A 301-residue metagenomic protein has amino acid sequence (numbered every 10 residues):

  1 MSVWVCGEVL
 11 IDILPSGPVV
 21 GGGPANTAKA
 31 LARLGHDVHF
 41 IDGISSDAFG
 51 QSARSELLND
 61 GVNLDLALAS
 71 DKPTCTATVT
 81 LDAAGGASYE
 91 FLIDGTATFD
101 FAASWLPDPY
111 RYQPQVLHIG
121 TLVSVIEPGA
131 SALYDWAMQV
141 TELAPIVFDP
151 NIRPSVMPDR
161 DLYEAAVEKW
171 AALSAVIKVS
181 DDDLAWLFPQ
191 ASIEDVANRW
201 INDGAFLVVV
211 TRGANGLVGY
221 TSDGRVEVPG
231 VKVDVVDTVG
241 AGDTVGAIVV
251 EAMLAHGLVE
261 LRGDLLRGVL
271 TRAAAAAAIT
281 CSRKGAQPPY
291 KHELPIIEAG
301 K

Functional and structural regions predicted by a protein language model:
M1-W4, E56-L58, L64, A83-R225 (+2 more regions): Ribokinase/PfkB-type carbohydrate-kinase core domain
V3, P15-G86, I93-D100, G300: Substrate-binding N-lobe of the ribokinase-like
E8, D42-S46, N151: Cofactor-binding loop segments of dinucleotide-utilizing enzymes, especially the Rossmann-like FAD- and NAD(P)+-binding
V9, I13, P150-I152, D181 (+3 more regions): Generic detector of well-ordered alpha-helical packing
C75, T121-V125, A277, R283-A286: Glycine-rich phosphate/pyrophosphate-binding beta-alpha loops
Q139, P189-K301: Conserved phosphate-binding/catalytic region of the ribokinase-like
